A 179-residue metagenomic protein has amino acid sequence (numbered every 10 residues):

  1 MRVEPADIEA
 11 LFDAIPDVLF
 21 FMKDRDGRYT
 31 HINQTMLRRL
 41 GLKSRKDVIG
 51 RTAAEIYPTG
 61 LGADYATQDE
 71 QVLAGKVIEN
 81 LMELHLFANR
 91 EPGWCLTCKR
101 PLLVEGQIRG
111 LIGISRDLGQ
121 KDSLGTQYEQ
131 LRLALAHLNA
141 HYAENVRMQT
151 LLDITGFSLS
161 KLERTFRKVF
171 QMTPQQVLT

Functional and structural regions predicted by a protein language model:
D7, Y57-L86: Terminal output helix/cap of sensory domains in signal transduction proteins
F20, R28-T30: Conserved hydrophobic beta-strand signature of PAS-family and PAS-like sensory domains
I32-M36: N-terminal capping loop/helix in small sensory signaling domains highlighted by a polar->aromatic N-x2-3-F motif
V48-G60: PAS-family sensory/regulatory domains
C98-L103: PAS-family sensory domains and close relatives that share small-molecule sensor folds
Q107-L118: PAS-family sensory domains
L124-V146, T179: A short, Lys/Arg-enriched amphipathic alpha-helix from helix-turn-helix/homeodomain DNA-binding modules
Q149-L178: Basic/polar phosphate-binding segments, predominantly the helix-turn-helix DNA-binding elements of transcriptional
